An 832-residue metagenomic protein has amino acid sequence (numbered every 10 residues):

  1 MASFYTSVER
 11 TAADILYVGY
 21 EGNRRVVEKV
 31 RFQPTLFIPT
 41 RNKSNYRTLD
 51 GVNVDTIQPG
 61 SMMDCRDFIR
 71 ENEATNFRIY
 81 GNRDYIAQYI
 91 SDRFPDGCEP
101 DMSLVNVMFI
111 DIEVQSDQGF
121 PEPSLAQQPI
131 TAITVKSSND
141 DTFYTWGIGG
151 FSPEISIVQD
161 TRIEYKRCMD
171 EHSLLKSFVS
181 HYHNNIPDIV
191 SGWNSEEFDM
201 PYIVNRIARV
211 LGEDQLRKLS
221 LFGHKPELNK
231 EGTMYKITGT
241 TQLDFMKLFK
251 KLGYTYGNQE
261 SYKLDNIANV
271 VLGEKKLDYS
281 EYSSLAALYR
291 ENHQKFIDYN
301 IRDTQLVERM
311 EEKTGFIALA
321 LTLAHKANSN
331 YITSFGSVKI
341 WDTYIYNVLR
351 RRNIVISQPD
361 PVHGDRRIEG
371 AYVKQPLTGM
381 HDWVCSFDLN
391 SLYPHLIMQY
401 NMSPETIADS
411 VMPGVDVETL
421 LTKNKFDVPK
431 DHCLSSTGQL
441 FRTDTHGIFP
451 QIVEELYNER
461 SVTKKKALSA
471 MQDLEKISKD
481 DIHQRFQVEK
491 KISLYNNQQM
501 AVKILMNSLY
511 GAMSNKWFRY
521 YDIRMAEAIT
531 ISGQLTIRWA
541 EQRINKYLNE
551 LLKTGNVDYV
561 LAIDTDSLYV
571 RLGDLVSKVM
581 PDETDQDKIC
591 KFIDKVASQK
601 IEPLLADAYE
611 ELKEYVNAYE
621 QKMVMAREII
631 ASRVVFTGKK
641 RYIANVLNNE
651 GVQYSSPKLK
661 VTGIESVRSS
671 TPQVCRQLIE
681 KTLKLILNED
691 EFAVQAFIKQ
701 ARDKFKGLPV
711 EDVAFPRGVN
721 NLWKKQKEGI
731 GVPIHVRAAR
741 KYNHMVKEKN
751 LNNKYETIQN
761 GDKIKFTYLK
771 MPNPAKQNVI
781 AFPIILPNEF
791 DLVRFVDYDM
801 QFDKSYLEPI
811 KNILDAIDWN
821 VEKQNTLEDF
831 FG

Functional and structural regions predicted by a protein language model:
M1-I186, I301-H325, I332-V373, L377-H381 (+5 more regions): DnaQ-like (DEDDh/DEDDy) 3′-5′ exonuclease domain used for proofreading and 3′-end trimming on nucleic acids
F143-T145, S152-S156, R162-Y165, M169 (+4 more regions): Active-site-proximal helix-loop-helix substrate-binding element of RNase H-like nuclease domains
Q159-Y165, N184-I189, L288-K295, K326 (+8 more regions): Glycine- and acidic
F178-Y202: Proline-aspartate-enriched helix->loop->beta-strand connector
K276, I537-T565: Active-site palm subdomain of RNA-directed nucleic acid polymerases
S283-P404, D409-S410, K479-W539, R543 (+3 more regions): Common nucleic-acid-contacting/processivity interface regions adjacent to the catalytic cores of nucleic-acid enzymes
L568-Q599: Catalytic palm subdomain of template-directed nucleic-acid polymerases, centered on the conserved carboxylate motif
D594, S598, E602-G832: C-terminal, non-catalytic extensions of nucleic-acid polymerases
